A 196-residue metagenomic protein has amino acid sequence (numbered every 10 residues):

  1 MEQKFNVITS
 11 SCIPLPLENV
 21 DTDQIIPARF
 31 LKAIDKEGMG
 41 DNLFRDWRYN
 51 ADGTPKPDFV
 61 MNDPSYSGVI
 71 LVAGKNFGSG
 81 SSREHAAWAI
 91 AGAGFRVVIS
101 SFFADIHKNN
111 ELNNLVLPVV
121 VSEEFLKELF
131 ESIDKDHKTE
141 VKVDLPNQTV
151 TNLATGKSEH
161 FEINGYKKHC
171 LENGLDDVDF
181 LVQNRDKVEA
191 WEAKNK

Functional and structural regions predicted by a protein language model:
M1-S81, H85-K196: Cytosolic catalytic domains that perform sulfur/thiol-centered chemistry
